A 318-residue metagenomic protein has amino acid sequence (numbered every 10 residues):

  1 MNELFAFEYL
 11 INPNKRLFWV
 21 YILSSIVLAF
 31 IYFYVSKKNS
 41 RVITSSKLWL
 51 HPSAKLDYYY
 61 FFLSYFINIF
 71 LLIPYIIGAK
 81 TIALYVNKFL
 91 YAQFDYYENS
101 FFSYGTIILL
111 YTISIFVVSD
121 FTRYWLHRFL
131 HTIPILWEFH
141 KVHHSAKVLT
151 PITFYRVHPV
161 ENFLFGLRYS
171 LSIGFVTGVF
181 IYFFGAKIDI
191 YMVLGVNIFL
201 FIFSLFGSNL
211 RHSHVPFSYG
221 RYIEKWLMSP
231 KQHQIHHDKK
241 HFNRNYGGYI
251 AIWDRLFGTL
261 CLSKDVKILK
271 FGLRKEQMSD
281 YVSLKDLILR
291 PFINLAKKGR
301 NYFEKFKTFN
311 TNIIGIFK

Functional and structural regions predicted by a protein language model:
M1-P13: Short, strongly hydrophobic alpha-helical membrane anchors
N2-E3, S36-D57, Y97-F102, V215 (+1 more regions): Cytoplasmic juxtamembrane interface segments
F7, L90-N99, G185-A186: Membrane-interface helix termini and inter-helical loops of multi-pass transporters
L10-K15, S45, D238-K240: Active-site rim elements
R16-A92, Y111-R123: Specific transmembrane helices
L63-Y75, N87, F101-K270: Membrane-embedded catalytic scaffold of the fatty acid hydroxylase/desaturase
L194, I268-K318: A membrane-cytosol interface segment of integral membrane proteins
